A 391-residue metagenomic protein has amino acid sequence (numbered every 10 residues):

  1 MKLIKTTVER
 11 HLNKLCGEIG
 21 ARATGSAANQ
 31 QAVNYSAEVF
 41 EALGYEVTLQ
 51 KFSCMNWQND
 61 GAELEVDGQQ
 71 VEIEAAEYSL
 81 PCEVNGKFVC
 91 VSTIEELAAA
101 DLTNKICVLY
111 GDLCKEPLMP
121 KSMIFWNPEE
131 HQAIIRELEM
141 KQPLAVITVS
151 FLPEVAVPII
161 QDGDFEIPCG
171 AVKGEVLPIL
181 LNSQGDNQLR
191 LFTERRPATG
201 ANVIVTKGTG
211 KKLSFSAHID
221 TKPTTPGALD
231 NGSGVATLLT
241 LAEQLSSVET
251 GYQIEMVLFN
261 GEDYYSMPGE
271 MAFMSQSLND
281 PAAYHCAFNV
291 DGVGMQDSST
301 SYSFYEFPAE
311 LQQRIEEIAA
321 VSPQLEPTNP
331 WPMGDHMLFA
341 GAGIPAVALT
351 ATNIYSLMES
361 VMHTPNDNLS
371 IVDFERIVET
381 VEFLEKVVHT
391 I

Functional and structural regions predicted by a protein language model:
M1-K2, E18-A27, C90, M119-E129 (+7 more regions): Second-shell loop/turn segments in exported
K2-T6, R10-L118: Noncatalytic luminal/extracellular "stalk/propeptide" segments of secretory-pathway proteins
T7-R10, K14, Q31, Y35 (+13 more regions): Extracytoplasmic/secreted proteins, especially bacterial periplasmic and envelope-associated proteins
V66-T103, P153-A228, T240-S247, G251-Q253: Soluble metallo-hydrolase cores and metallopeptidase-like ectodomains found primarily in the secretory/periplasmic
I106-L109, A145-T148, I204, S214-S216 (+4 more regions): Structural recognition of the beta-strand scaffold that forms the well-ordered cores of secreted hydrolase catalytic
I135-L144, S246, A340: Non-catalytic positions within long, well-ordered alpha-helices that form the structural scaffold/packing of enzyme
A145, V155, Q296-I391: Active-site-adjacent substrate-binding region of metalloamidase/peptidase-like peptide-processing proteins
A156, E166, T199-N202, T221-R314 (+2 more regions): Acidic/histidine-rich catalytic neighborhood of metal-dependent amide-processing enzymes
